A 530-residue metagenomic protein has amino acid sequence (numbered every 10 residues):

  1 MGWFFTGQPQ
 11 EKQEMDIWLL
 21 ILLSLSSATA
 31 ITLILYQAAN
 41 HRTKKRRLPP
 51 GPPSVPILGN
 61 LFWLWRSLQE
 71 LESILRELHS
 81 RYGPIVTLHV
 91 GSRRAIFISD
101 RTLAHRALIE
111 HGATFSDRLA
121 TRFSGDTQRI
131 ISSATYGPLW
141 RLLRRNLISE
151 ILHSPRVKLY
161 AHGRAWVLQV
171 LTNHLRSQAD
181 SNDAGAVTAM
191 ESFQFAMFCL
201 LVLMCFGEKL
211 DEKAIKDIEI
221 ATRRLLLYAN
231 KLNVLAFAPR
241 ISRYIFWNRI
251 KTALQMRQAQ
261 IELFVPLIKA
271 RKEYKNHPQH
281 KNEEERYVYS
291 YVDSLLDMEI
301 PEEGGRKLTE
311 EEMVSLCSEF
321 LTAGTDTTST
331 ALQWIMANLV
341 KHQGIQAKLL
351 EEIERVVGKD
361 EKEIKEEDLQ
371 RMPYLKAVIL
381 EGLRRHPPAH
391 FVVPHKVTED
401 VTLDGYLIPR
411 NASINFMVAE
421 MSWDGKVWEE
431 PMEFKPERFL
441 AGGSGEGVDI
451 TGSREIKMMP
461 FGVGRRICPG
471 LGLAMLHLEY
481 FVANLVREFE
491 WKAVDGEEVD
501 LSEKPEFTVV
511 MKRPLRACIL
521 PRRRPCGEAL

Functional and structural regions predicted by a protein language model:
G2-D126, P138, L142, A165-N173 (+2 more regions): N-terminal membrane-proximal hinge/A-helix region immediately C-terminal to the signal-anchor transmembrane segment
G2-W18, S26, P49, L168 (+4 more regions): Cytochrome P450 proximal C-terminal region
L48, F97-A107, A113-S116, F206-I218 (+4 more regions): Classical protein tyrosine phosphatase
P49-I57, A161-A165, D217-L227, N276-S294 (+7 more regions): Cytochrome P450 I-helix active-site segment
Q69-E77, E303-S315, M421-L476, C526-A529: Cytochrome P450 heme-binding Cys-pocket and its upstream "meander" loop
E72-L75, R81-I85, E399-L403, M421 (+2 more regions): Eukaryotic intrinsically disordered and solvent-exposed regulatory patches
F97-R101, L171, L201-C205, L267-I268 (+7 more regions): Hydrophobic, repeat-rich solenoid/adaptor surfaces of innate immune receptors and signaling proteins
R118-G125, K158-L332, E366, K504: Cytochrome P450 heme-thiolate monooxygenase catalytic core
